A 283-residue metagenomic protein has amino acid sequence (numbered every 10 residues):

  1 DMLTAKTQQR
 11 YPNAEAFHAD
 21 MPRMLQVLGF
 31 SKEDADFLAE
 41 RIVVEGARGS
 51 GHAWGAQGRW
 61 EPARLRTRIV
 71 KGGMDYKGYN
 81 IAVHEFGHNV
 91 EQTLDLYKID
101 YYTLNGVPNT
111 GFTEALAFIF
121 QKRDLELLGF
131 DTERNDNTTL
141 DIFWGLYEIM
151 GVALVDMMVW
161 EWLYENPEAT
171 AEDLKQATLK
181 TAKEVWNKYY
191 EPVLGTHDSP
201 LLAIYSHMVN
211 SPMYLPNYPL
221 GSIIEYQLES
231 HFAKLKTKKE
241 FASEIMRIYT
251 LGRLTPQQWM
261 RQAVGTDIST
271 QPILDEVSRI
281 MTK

Functional and structural regions predicted by a protein language model:
D1-L65: Contiguous, non-catalytic segments that form substrate-binding/exosite surfaces or channel walls
P12, H52-A53, I69-I81, T103-F112 (+1 more regions): Alpha-helix capping and helix-loop boundary segments enriched in small/acidic/polar residues
L28, K32, L96-T103, E126-N137 (+2 more regions): Inter-helical turn/loop segments and adjacent helix faces that build the functional surface of alpha-helical bundle
A53-R64, F86-Y97, P192-L202: Active-site-adjacent bridging/hinge elements
L65-L96, A117-F118: Active-site recognition of the HExxH zinc-binding catalytic motif
H84, H88, E114-K122, I149-M157 (+5 more regions): Feature representing long, continuous alpha-helical segments
L94-W144, G221, L228: Post-HExxH zinc-binding segment in Zn-dependent metallohydrolases
P167-K283: C-terminal, non-catalytic "cap/extension" segments appended to globular domains
